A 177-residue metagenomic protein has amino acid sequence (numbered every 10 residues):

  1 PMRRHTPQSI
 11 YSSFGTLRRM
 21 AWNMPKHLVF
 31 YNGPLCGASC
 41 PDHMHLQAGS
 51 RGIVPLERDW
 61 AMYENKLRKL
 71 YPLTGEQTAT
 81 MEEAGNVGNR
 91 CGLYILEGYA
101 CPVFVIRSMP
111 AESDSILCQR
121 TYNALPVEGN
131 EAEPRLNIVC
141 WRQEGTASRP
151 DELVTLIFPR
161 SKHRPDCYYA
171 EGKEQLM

Functional and structural regions predicted by a protein language model:
P1-M177: HIT superfamily nucleotide-processing domains
